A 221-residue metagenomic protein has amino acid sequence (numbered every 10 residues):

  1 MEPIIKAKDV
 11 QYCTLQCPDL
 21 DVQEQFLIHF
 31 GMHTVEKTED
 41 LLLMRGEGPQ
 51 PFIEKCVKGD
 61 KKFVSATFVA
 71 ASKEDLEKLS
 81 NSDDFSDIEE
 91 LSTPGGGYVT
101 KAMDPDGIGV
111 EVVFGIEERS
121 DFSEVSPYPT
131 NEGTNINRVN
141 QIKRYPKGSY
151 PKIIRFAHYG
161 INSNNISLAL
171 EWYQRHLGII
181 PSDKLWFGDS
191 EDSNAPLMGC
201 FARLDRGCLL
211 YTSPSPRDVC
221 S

Functional and structural regions predicted by a protein language model:
M1-D21, S65-A66, E124-S167, I180 (+1 more regions): N-terminal beta-strand motif that seeds the catalytic metal site of vicinal oxygen chelate
E2, D84-K152, G199-A202: Vicinal oxygen chelate
I5-P51, I161-L209: Core segments of cupin and vicinal oxygen chelate
D9, K62, Y98, R155 (+1 more regions): Residues that flank catalytic or metal-binding motifs in active/ligand-binding sites
G46-Q50, C56, F68-A70, N131-N137: Non-heme Fe(II)-dependent double-stranded beta-helix
P49-E54, G107-E111, E118-S120, C208-L210: Short, charged/polar, Gly/Pro-enriched secondary-structure boundary elements
I53-S72, L76-P94, V113: DNA polymerase sliding clamps and clamp-related checkpoint/processivity subunits
Y211-C220: Single conserved hydrophobic/aromatic residue that forms the stacking wall/gate of nucleotide- or nucleobase-binding
